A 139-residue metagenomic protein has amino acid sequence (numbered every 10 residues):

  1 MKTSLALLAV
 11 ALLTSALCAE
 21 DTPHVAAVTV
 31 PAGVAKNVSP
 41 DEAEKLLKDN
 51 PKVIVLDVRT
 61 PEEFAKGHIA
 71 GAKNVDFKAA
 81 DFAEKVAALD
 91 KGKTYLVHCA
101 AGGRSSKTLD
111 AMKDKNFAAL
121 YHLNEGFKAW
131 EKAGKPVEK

Functional and structural regions predicted by a protein language model:
K2-A6, S15-V53, P61, A65-T94 (+1 more regions): Rhodanese-like catalytic fold shared by cysteine-dependent sulfurtransferases and DSP/PTP-type phosphatases
